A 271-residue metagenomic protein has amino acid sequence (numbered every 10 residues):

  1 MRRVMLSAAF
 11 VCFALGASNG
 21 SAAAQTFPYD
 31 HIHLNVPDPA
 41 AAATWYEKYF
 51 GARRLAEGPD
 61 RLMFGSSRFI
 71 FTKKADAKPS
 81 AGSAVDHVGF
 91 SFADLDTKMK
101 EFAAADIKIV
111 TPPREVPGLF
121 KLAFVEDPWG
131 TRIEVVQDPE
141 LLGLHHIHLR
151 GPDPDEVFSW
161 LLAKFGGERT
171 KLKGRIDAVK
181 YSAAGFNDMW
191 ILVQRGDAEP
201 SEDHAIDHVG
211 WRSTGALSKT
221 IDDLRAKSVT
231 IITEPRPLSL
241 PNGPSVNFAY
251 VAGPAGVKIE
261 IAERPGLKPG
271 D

Functional and structural regions predicted by a protein language model:
M1-V4: Positively charged n-region of N-terminal signal peptides that target proteins for export
S7-N19: Bacterial N-terminal signal peptides
G20-A43, F69, V85-F90, E134-S159 (+4 more regions): N-terminal beta-strand motif that seeds the catalytic metal site of vicinal oxygen chelate
A22, A103-L149, T170-R195, W211 (+1 more regions): Vicinal oxygen chelate
A23, A75-S80, V135-D138, D197-P200: Short, flexible, solvent-exposed loop/turn segments with mixed acidic/basic and small polar residues
T26, D30-I70, K74, R114-F124 (+2 more regions): Core segments of cupin and vicinal oxygen chelate
P28-P37, R61-M63, K78-F102, K121-E126 (+4 more regions): Vicinal oxygen chelate
N35, A42-R53, S91, K98-E101 (+5 more regions): Structured segments of extracytoplasmic/periplasmic soluble domains in secreted or envelope-associated proteins
